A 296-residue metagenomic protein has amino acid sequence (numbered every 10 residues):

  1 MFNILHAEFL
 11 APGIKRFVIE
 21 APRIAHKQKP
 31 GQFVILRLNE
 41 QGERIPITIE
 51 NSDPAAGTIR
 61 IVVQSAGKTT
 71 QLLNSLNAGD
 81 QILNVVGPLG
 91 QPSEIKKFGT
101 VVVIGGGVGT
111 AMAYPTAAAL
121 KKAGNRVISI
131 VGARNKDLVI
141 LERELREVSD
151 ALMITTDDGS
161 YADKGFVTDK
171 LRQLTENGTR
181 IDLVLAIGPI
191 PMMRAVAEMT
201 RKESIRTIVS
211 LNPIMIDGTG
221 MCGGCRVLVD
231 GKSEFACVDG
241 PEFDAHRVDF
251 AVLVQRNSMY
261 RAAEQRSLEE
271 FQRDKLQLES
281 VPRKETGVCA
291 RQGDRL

Functional and structural regions predicted by a protein language model:
M1-D80: Ferredoxin-reductase
H6, N51, I154-T156, V209 (+1 more regions): Structural signal for conserved beta-strand scaffold positions within catalytic alpha/beta enzyme cores
L36, N84-V85, V227: A generic structural signal for residues embedded in beta-strands
N39, G87-P88, D230: Short, surface-exposed secondary-structure boundary micro-motifs
G42-N51, L89-G99, C237: Short, Lys/Arg- and Gly-enriched loop/turn segments at beta-strand edges
K68-I216: FNR/FR-type flavoprotein reductase catalytic core
M112, I190-M192, N212-E242, G287-R291: Local cysteine-cluster metal-coordination motifs and their immediate loop/turn environment, predominantly Fe-S cluster
F235-D239, F243-L296: Short Fe-S-cluster ligation motifs
